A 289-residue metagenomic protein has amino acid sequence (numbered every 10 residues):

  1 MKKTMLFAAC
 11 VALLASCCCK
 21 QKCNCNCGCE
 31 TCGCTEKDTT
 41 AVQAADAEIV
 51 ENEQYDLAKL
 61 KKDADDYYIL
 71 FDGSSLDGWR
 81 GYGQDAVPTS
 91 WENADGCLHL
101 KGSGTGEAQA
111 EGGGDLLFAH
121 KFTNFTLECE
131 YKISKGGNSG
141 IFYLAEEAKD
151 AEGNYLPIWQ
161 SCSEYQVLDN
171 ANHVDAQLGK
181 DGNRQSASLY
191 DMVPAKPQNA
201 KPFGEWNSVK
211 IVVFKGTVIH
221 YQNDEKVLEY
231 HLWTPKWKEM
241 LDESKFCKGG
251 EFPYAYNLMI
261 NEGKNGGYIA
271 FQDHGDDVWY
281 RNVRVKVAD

Functional and structural regions predicted by a protein language model:
T4-L13: Sec-dependent N-terminal signal peptides
A15-C17: C-terminal motif of bacterial Sec signal peptides marking the signal peptidase cleavage site
K20, C29-D289: Carbohydrate-interacting regions of secretory-pathway proteins
